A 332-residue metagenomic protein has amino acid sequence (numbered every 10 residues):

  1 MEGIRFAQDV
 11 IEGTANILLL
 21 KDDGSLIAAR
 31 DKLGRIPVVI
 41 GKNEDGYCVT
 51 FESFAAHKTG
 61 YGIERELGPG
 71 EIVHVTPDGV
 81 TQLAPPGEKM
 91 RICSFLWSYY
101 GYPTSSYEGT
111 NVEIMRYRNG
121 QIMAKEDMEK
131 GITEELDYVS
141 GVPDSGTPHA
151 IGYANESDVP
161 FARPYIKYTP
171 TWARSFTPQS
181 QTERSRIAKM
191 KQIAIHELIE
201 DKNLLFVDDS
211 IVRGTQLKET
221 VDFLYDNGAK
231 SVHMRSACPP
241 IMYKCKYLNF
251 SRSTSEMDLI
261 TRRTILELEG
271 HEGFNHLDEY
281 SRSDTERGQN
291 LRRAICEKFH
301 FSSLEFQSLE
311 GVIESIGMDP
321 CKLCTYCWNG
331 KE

Functional and structural regions predicted by a protein language model:
M1-G146, A154-H196, L204, G288 (+2 more regions): N-terminal segments that mediate ammonia production and transfer in glutamine-dependent amidotransferase systems
Q8, D23-S25, R30, G60-E66 (+1 more regions): PRPP-dependent phosphoribosyltransferase catalytic core
V38, A150-I151, Q216-L217, K244 (+1 more regions): Short glycine-/acidic-enriched loop or helix-start segments at secondary-structure transitions that form or flank
Y117, Q121, K125, T147 (+10 more regions): Feature representing long, continuous alpha-helical segments
V212: Short active-site segment of divalent metal-dependent hydrolases/proteases that encodes the spacing between
